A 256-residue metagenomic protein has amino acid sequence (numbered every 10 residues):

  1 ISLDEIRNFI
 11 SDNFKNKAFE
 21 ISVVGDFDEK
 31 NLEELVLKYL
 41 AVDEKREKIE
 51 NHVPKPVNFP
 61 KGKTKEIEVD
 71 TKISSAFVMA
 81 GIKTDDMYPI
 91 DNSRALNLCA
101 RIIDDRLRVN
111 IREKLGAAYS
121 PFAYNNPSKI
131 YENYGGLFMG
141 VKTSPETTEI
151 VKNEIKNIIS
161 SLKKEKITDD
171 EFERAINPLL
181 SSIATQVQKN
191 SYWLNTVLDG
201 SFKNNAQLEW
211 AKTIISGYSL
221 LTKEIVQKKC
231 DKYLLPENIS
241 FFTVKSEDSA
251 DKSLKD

Functional and structural regions predicted by a protein language model:
I1-S2: Short, charged, amphipathic alpha-helices and their helix-cap/turn boundaries
I10-A18, D28-N31, V36-E47, I102-L107 (+8 more regions): Sec/Tat-exported extracytoplasmic proteins
I10-N13, V69-K72, S128-Y131, Y233: Replace "in large, NTP-powered and nucleic-acid-processing enzymes" with "in large, NTP-powered factors and other
K15-D86, K245-D256: An aromatic/glycine/proline-enriched structural segment found at the starts of mature extracellular/organellar domains
A18-V24, S75-P89, R112-L220, N238-K245 (+1 more regions): M16 family metallopeptidases and their MPP-like homologs
